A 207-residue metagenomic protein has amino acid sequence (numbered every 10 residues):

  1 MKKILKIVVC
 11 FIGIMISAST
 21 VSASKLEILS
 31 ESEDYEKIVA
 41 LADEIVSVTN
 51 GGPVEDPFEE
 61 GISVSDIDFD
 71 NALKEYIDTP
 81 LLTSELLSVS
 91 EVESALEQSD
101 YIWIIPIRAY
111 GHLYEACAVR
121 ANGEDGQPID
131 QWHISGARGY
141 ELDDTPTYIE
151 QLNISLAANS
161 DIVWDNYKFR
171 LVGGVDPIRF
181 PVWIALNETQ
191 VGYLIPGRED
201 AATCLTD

Functional and structural regions predicted by a protein language model:
M1-I7: Positively charged n-region of N-terminal signal peptides that target proteins for export
V8-S17: Bacterial N-terminal signal peptides
A18-E27: Sec-dependent signal peptide cleavage junction
E31-E33, K37-T49, P53, G61 (+2 more regions): Basic, alpha-helical nucleic-acid-binding regions used in initiation and control of genome expression
A42-T49, I107, L152-N159: Hydrophobic, Leu/Ile/Phe/Ala-enriched alpha-helical segments that form helix-helix packing faces
F58-N122, V172-T189: Exposed beta-strand-loop-beta-strand "reactive/processing" segments of non-cytosolic proteins
H112-V175, Q190-D207: A short, surface-exposed interaction/processing loop segment used at functional sites
